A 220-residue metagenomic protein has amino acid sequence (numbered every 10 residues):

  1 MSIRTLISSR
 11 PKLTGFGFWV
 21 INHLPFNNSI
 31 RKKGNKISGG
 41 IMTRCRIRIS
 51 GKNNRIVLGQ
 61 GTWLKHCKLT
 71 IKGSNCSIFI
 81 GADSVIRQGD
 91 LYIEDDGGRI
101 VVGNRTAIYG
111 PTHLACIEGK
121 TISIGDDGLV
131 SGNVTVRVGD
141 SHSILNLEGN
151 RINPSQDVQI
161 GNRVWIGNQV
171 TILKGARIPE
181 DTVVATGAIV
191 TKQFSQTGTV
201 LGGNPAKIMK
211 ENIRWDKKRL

Functional and structural regions predicted by a protein language model:
M1-R46, S50-R55, G59-G61, S74 (+8 more regions): Terminal amphipathic alpha-helical/low-complexity segments used for targeting or macromolecular assembly
R48-I49, N53-A176, P205, E211-I213: Flexible, glycine/small-residue-enriched loop-and-beta-strand segment within the central core of proteins
Y109, V184-A185: Short, well-ordered amphipathic alpha-helices
L129, G187-A188: Solvent-exposed alpha-helix faces
D140, Q193-F194: Nucleotide-sugar donor-binding loop of glycosyltransferases
N150, V190-T191: Short secondary-structure boundary/capping segments
A176-R177, A188, F194: Short beta-to-alpha loop/turn elements within the nucleotide-binding domains of ABC transporters
